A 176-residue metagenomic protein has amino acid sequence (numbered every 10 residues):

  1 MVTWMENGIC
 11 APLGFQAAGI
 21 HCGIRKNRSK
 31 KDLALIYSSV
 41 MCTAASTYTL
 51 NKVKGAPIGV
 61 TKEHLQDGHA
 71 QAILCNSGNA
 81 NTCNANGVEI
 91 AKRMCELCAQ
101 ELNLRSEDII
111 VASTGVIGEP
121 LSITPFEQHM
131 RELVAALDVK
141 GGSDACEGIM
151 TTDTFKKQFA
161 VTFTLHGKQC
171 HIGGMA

Functional and structural regions predicted by a protein language model:
M1-T49: N-terminal amphipathic/basic leader segments beginning at the initiator methionine
H21-K26, S46-T49, T61-L65, M150-T152 (+1 more regions): A generic local secondary-structure boundary/capping motif
A34-Y37, P57-G59, I73-N76, I110: Short, conserved beta-strand segments within well-ordered enzyme catalytic domains that often line or immediately flank
I36-G68: Active-site-flanking structural segment that lines cofactor/substrate pockets
V40, E63, G78-A80, T114-V116: Short, ordered loop/turn segments at secondary-structure junctions
H69-A72, N76-N79, Q169-A176: Cofactor-binding beta-sheet edge motifs in enzyme active sites
L74-L102: Alpha-helical support elements that line or immediately flank enzyme active sites and cofactor-binding pockets
K92-R93, L97-A176: Glycine-rich, mobile lid/loop segments that gate access to catalytic sites or pores
